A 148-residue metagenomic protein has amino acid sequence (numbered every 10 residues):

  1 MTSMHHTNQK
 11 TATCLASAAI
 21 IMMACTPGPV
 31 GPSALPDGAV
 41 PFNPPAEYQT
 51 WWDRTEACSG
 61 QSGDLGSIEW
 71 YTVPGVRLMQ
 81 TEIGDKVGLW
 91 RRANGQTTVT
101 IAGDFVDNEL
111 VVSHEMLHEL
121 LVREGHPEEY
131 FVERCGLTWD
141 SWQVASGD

Functional and structural regions predicted by a protein language model:
T2-L15: Bacterial N-terminal signal peptides that target proteins for export
A19, W51-W52, E129: Processing junctions and N-termini across compartments
M22-A24: C-terminal motif of bacterial Sec signal peptides marking the signal peptidase cleavage site
G28-V106, D148: Auxiliary, metal-adjacent structural segments of Zn-dependent hydrolase domains
F105-L110, V122-D148: Post-HEXXH active-site segment of zinc metalloproteases
S113, L117-L121: Short active-site segment of divalent metal-dependent hydrolases/proteases that encodes the spacing between
